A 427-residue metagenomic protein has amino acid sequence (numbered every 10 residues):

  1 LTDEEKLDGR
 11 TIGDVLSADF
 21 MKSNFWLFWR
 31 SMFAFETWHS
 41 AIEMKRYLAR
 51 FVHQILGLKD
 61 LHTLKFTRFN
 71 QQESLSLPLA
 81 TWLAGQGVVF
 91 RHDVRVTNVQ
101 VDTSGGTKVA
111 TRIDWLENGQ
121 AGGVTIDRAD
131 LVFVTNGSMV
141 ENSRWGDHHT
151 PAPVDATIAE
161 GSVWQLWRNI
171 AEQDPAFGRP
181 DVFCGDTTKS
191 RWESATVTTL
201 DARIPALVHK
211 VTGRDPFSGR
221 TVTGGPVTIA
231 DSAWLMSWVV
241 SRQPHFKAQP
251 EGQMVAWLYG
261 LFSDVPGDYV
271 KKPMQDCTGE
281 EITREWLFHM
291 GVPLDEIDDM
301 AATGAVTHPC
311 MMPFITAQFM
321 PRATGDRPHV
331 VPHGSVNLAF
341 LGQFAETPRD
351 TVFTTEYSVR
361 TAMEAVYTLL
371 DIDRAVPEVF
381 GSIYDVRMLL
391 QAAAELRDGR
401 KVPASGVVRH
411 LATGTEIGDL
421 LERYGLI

Functional and structural regions predicted by a protein language model:
L1-R50, K65: Rossmann-like flavin
D14, F33-T37, F51-T67, T125 (+2 more regions): C-terminal segments that line or cap access tunnels to active or ligand-binding sites in enzymes and enzyme-associated
R46-F51, L56-G57, A80, R91-Q100: Catalytic cores of nucleotide-enabled group-transfer and carboxylate-activating enzymes in metabolic and assembly-line
L75-P78, V101-D102, S143-G146: A short acidic (Asp/Glu
L75-V88: N-terminal Rossmann-like dinucleotide/flavin-binding domain of flavoprotein oxidoreductases that bind FAD/FMN
Q86-H92, T361: Conserved beta-strand->loop/alpha-helix structural units within folded catalytic cores of enzymes with alpha/beta
H92-G119: A conserved short coil-to-beta-strand element within the FAD-binding core of flavoproteins
T368-G425: Active-site-proximal substrate-binding core of FAD-dependent oxidoreductases
